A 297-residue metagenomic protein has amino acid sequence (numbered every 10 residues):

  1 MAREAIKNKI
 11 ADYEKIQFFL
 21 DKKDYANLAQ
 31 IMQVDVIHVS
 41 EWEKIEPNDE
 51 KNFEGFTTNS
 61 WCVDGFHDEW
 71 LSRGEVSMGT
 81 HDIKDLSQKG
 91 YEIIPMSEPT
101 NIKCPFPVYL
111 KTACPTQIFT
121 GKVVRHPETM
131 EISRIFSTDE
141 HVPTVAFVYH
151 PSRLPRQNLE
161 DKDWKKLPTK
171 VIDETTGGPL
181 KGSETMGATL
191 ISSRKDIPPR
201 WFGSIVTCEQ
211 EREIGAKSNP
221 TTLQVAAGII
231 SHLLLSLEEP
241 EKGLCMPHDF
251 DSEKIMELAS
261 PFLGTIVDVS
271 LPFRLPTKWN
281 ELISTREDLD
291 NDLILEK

Functional and structural regions predicted by a protein language model:
M1-R3: Domain-scale recognition of functional cores that engage charged ligands
A5-K297: C-terminal catalytic/substrate-binding lobe primarily of soluble NAD(P)-dependent oxidoreductases
